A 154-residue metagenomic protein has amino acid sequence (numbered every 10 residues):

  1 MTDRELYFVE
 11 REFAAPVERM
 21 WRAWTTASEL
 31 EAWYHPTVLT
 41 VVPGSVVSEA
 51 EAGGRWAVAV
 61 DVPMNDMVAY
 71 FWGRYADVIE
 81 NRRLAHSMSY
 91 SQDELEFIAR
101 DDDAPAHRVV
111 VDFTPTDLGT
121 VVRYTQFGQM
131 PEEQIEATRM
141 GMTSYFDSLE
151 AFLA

Functional and structural regions predicted by a protein language model:
M1-T2, A27-A32, G54-M67: Short, charged, low-hydrophobicity "junction" segments
M1-V41: Hydrophobic ligand-binding cavity/cleft-lining segments
R4-E10, V17-R19, R55, Y70 (+3 more regions): Intrinsic-disorder/low-complexity, polar/charged segments enriched in Ser/Thr/Lys/Arg/Asp/Glu/Gln
E18, R22, D77, T114 (+4 more regions): Replace "anionic and nucleotidyl ligands
M20, L30, W56, Y75 (+4 more regions): Hydrophobic pocket/interface hotspot
V46-E51, D61-T116, F127: Hydrophobic-ligand binding "helix-grip"
D102-P105, F127-A154: A conserved amphipathic terminal alpha-helix motif
